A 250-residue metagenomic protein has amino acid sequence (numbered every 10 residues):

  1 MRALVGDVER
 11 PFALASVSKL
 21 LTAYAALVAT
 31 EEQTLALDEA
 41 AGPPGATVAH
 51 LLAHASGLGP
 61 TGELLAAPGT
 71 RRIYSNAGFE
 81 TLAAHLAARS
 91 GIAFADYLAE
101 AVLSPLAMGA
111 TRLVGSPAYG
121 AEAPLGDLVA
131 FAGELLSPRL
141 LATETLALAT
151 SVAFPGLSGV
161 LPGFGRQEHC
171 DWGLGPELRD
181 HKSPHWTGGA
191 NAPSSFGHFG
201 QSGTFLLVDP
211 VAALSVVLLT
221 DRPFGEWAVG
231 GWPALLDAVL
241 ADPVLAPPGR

Functional and structural regions predicted by a protein language model:
M1-A13, S18, T70-R71, A87-I92 (+2 more regions): Catalytic loop of the DD-peptidase/beta-lactamase superfamily, centered on the K-T-G motif and neighboring
R2, G6-D96: Active-site-proximal loop and beta-strand segments within enzyme catalytic domains
T30-E31, A53-G57, L103, A107 (+2 more regions): Sec-exported extracytoplasmic/periplasmic mature domains
L37-E39, P60-L64, T111-V114, T143-E144 (+1 more regions): Short, hydrophobic secondary-structure boundary micro-motifs
P44, H54, E100-P105, L148-V152: Short acidic/histidine-centered micro-motifs embedded in hydrophobic/aromatic stretches that mark compact functional
G57-T61, L106-L113, F154-L161: Secretory-pathway/luminal and periplasmic proteins that interact with or process carbohydrate-rich
